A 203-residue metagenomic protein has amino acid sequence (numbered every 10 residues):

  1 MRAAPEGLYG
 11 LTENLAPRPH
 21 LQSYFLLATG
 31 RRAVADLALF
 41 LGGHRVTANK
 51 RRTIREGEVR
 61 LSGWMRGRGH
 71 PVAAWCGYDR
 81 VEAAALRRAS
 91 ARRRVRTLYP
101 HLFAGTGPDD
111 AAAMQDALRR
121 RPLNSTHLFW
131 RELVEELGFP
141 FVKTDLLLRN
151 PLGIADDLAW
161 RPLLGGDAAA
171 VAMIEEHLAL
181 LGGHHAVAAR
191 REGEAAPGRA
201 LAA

Functional and structural regions predicted by a protein language model:
M1-A203: ER/Golgi luminal nucleotide-sugar-dependent glycosyltransferases, focusing on the catalytic module
